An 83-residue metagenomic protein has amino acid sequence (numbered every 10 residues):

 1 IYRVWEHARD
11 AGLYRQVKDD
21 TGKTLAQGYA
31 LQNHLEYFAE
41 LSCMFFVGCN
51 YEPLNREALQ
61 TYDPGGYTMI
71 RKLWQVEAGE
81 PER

Functional and structural regions predicted by a protein language model:
I1-R83: Active-site-flanking segments in enzyme catalytic domains
